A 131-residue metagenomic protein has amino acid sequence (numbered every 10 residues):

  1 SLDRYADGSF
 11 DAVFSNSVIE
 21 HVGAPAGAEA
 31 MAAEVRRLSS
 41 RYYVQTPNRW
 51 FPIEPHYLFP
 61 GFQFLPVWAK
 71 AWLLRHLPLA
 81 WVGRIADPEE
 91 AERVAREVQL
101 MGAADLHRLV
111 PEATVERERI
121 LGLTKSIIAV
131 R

Functional and structural regions predicted by a protein language model:
S1-F51, I127-R131: Conserved SAM-binding loop
E34, R41-L73: Conserved class I S-adenosyl-L-methionine
V35, H107, E118-R119: A general structural signal for short secondary-structure junctions and capping/turn motifs
P60, L79-R93: Short, glycine-/aromatic-enriched active-site segment of Class I SAM-dependent methyltransferases
E92-T114: Short alpha-helix
V98, G122-I128: Short hydrophobic/aromatic beta-strand or adjacent loop that forms the aromatic wall/cage of a ligand/substrate-binding
E112-L123: Conserved S-adenosyl-L-methionine
